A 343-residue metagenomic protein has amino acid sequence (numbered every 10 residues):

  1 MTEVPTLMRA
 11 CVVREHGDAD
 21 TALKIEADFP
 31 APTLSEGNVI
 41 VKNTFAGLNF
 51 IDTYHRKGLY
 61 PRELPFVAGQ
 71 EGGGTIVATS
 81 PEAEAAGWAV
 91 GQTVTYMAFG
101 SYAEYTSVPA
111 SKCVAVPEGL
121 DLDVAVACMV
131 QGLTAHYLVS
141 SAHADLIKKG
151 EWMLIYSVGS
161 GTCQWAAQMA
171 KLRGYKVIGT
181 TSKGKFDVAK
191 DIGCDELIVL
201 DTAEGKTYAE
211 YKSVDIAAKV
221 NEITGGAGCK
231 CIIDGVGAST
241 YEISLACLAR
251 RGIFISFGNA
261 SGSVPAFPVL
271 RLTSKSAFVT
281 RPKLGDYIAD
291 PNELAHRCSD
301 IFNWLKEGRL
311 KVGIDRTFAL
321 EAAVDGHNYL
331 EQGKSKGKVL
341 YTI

Functional and structural regions predicted by a protein language model:
T2-T6, P291-I343: C-terminal hydrophobic helical "lid"/dimerization subdomain of Rossmann-like NAD(P)H-dependent oxidoreductases
P30-G47, K57-G100: Glycine-rich beta-strand-centered segment in the early N-terminal region that forms part of a ligand/cofactor-binding
G87-W88, I147, L248: Short, well-ordered loop/turn sites that connect or cap secondary structure elements
T95, L154, K230-I233, I255: N-terminal Rossmann-like NAD(P) cofactor-binding module of classical short-chain dehydrogenase/reductase
A98-S111: A structural motif shared across PLP-dependent enzymes of the aminotransferase-like
V126-A203: Mid-domain Rossmann-like dinucleotide-binding core that forms the NAD(H)/NADP(H) cofactor-binding site
T181-G184, S239-L310, I343: Glycine-rich phosphate-binding loop and adjacent beta-alpha segment of Rossmann(oid) nucleotide-cofactor-binding
G205-G226: Short amphipathic alpha-helix with an adjacent loop that forms part of the alpha/beta core around
